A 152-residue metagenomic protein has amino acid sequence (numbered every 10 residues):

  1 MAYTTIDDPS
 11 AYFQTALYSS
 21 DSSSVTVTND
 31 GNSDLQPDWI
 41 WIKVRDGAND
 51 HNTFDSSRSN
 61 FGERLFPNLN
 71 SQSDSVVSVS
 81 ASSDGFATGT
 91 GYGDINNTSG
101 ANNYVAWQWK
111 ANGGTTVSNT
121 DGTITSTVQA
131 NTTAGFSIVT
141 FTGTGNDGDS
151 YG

Functional and structural regions predicted by a protein language model:
M1-G152: Surface-exposed molecular-recognition determinants
